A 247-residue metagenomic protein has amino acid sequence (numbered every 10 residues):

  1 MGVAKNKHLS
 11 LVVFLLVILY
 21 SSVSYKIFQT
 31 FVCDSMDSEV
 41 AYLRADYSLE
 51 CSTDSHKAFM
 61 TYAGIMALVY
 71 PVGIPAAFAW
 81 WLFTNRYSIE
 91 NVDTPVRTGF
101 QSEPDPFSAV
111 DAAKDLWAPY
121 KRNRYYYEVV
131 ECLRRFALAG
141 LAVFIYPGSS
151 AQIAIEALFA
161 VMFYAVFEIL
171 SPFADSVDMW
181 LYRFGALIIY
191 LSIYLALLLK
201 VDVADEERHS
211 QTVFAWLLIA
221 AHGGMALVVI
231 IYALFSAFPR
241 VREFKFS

Functional and structural regions predicted by a protein language model:
M1-S247: Outer-pore/vestibule module of multi-pass helical membrane proteins
